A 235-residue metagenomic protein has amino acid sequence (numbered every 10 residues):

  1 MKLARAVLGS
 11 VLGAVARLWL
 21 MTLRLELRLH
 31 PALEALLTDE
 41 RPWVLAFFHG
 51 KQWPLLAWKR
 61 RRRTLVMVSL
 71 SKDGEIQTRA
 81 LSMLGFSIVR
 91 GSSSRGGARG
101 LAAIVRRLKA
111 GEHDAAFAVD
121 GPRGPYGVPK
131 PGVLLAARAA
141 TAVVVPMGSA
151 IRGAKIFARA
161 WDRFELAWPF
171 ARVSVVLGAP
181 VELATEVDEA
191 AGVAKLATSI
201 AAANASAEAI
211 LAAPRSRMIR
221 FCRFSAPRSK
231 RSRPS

Functional and structural regions predicted by a protein language model:
M1-R61, T78-R79, V105, A194-S235: Membrane-anchoring hydrophobic helices of lipid-metabolizing enzymes
P42-G96, F157: Catalytic core of membrane glycerolipid acyltransferases/transacylases, capturing the structured, soluble-facing
A57-R60, M83-L84, G111, A137-V143: Alpha-helix C-terminal capping segments
S82-G85, R107-L108, W161-W168: Short, hinge-like loop/turn segments at secondary-structure boundaries
G91, A118, P146-S149: Generic beta-sheet signal
V105-A140: Catalytic-site beta-strand/loop segments enriched in glycine and acidic/polar residues
K130-V187: A cross-family acyltransferase "interaction/gating" segment
